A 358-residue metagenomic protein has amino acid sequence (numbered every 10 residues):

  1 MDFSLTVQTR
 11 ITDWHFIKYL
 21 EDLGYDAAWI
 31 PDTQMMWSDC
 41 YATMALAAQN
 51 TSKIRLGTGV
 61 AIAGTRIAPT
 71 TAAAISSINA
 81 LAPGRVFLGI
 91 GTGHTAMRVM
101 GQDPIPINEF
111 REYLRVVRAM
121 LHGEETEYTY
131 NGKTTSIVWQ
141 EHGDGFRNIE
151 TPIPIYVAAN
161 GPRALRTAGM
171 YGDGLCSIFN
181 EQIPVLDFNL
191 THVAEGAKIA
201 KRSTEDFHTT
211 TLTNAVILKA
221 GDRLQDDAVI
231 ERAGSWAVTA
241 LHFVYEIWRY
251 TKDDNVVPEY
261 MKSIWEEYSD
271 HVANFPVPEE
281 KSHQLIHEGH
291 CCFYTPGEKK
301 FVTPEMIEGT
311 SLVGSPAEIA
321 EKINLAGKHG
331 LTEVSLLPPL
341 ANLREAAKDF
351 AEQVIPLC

Functional and structural regions predicted by a protein language model:
M1-G59, I153: N-terminal beta1-alpha1-beta2 module of alpha/beta enzyme domains
M1-I11, A61-A68, I149-N160, A215-L218 (+1 more regions): Active-site mouth loops of central-metabolism enzymes
F3-V7, A28-I30, L56-G59, V86-I90 (+4 more regions): Hydrophobic faces of well-ordered beta-strands that scaffold small-molecule active sites in alpha/beta enzyme cores
T9-L20, T71-A74, A159-T167, S315-L325: Short, acidic/polar
G24, A47, I78, V117 (+5 more regions): Conserved, mostly hydrophobic/aromatic
A27-N50, I62, H94, F179-I183 (+1 more regions): Glycine-rich, proline-tolerant flexible connector loops at the mouths of alpha/beta enzymes
Y41-T58, Y113-V116, M120, A351-C358: Alpha-helix-loop-beta-strand connector modules within alpha/beta enzyme cores
D103, I107-F146, L186, T191 (+1 more regions): An alpha-helical appendage that flanks or caps ligand/catalytic pockets
